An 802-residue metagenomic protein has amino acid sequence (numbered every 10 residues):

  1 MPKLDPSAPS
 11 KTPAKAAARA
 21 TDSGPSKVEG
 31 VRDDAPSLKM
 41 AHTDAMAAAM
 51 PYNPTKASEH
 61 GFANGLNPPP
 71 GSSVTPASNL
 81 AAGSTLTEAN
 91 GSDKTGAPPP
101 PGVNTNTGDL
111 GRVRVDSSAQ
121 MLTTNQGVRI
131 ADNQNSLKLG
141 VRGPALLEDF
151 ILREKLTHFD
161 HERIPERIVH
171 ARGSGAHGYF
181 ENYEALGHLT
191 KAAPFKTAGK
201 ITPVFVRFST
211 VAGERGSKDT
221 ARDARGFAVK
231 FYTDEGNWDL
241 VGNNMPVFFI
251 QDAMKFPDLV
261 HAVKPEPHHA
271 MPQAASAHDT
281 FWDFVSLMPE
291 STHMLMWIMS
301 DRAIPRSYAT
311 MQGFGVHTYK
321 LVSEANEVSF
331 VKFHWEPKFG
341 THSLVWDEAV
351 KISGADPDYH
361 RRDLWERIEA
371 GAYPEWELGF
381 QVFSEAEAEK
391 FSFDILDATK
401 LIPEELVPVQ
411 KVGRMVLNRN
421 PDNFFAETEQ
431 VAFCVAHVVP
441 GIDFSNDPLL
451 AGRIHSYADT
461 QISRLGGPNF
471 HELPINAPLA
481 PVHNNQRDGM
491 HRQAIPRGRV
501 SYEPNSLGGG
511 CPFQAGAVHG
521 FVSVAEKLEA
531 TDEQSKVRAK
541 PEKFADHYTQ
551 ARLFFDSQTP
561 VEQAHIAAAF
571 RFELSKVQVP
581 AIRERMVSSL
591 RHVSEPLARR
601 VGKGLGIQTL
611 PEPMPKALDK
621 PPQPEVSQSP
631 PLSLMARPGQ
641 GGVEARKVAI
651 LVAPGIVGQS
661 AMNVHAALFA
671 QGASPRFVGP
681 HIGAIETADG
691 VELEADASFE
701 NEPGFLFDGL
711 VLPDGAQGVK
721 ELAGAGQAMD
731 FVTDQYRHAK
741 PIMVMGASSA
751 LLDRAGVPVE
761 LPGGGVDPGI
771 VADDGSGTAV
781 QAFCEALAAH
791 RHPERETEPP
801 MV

Functional and structural regions predicted by a protein language model:
P2-G658, M662-H665, F669-A670, S674 (+5 more regions): Active-site-adjacent core segments of small-molecule enzymes
V579, G709-D714, A728-R754: Catalytic nucleophile loop
S660-A661, E721-L722, L752-G756: Short glycine-/acidic-enriched loop or helix-start segments at secondary-structure transitions that form or flank
V678, M745-A747, D773: Generic beta-sheet signal
G704-F705: A short, aliphatic-rich alpha-helical micro-motif
Q717-A728: Glycine/threonine-rich flexible loop motifs
E760-V766: Class I SAM-dependent methyltransferase SAM-binding "motif I" and its flanking Rossmann-like core
V766-V802: A charged, well-structured terminal subsegment
